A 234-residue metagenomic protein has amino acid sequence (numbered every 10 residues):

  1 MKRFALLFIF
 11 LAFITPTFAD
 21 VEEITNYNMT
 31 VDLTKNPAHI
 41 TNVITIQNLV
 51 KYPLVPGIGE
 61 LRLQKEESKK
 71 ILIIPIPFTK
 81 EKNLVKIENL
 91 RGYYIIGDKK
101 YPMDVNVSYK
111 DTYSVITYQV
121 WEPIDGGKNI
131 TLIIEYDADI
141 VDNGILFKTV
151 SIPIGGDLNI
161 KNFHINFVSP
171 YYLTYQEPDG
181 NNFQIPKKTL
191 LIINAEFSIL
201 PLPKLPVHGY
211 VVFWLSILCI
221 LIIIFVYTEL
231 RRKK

Functional and structural regions predicted by a protein language model:
F4-I14: Sec-dependent N-terminal signal peptides
F18-K234: Lumenal/extracellular ectodomains and adaptor appendage modules of the eukaryotic vesicle/secretory system
